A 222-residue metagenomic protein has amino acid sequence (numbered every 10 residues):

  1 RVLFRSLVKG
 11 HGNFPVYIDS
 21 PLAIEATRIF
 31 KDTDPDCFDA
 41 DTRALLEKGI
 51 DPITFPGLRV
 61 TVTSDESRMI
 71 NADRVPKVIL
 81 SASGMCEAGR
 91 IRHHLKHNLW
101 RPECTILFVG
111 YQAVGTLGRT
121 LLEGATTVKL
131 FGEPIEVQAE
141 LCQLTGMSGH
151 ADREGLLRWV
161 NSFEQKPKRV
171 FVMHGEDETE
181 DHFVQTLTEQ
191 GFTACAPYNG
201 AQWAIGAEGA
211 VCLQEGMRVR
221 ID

Functional and structural regions predicted by a protein language model:
V2-L3: Short, small-residue-biased leader/transition segments that mark boundaries at the very start of proteins
S6, E47-D222: C-terminal regulatory/interaction regions
H11, S20-V60: Active-site neighborhood of divalent metal-dependent phosphoester bond hydrolases
H11-E25, T105-G110, F171-H174: Short internal beta-strands
